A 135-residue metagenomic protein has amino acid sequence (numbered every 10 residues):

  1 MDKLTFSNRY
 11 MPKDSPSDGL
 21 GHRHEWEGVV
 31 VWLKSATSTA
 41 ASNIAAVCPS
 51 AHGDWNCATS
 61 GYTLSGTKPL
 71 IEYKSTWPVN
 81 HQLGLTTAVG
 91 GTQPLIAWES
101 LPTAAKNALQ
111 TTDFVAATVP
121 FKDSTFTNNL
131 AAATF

Functional and structural regions predicted by a protein language model:
M1-E25, L33: Short N-terminal edge-element motif at the start of the domain
D2-L4, W26-V30, I44, K68-L70: Extracellular structured ligand-interaction cores
G19-G21, A36-F135: Domain-length functional cores that host ligand/cofactor binding and catalytic or interaction surfaces in mature
